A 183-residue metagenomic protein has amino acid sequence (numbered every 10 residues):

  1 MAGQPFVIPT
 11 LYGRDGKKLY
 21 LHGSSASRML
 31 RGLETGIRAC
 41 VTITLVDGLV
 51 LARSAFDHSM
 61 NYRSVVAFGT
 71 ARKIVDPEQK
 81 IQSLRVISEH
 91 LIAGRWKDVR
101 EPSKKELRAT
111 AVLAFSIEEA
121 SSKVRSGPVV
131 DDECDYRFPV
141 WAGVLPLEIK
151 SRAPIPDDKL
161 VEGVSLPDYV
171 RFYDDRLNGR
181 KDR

Functional and structural regions predicted by a protein language model:
M1-A2, R53-A55, A71-D76, W96-S103: Short helix-to-loop capping/linker segments positioned immediately adjacent to catalytic or ligand/cofactor-binding
M1-S25, V41, L51-S59: Short beta-strand segments
I8, K17, T35-A39, R63-A67 (+2 more regions): A generic structural signal for short beta-strands and their flanking turns/coil linkers
L19-H22, V41, V65-A67, L113-A114 (+2 more regions): Short hydrophobic-aromatic micro-motifs
S24-S27, P128: Secondary-structure transition/turn motif
A26-V86: Short, structured beta-strand-loop surface elements
Q79-R183: C-terminal edge-of-domain segments
